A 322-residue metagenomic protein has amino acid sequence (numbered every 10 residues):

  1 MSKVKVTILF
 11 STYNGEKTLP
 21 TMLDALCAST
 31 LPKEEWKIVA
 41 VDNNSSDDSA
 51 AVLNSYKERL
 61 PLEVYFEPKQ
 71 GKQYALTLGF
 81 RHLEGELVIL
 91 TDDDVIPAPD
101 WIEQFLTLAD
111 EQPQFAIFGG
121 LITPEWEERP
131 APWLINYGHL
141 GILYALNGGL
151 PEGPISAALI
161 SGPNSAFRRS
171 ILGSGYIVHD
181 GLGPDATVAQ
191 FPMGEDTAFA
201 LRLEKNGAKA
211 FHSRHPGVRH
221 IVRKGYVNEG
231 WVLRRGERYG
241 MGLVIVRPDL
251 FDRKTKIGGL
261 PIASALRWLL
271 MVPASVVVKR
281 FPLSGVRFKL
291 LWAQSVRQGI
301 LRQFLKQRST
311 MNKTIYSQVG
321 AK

Functional and structural regions predicted by a protein language model:
G15-S29: Short, well-formed alpha-helical segments that are part of the catalytic scaffolds of diverse glycosyltransferases
D42-A51, V95: A conserved acidic beta->alpha catalytic loop
E67-L83: Glycine-rich, basic loop-to-helix element that forms the pyrophosphate-binding segment of sugar-nucleotide handling
V88: Short aromatic/hydrophobic "clamp" motif used to bind/position activated sugar donors
D100-L134: Conserved donor NDP-sugar-binding/catalytic core segment of glycosyltransferases
Y137-A157: Short, flexible, basic/aromatic active-site loop/helix in glycosyltransferases
G183-F199: Acidic donor-binding loop at a coil-to-helix junction in glycosyltransferase catalytic cores that engages
R234-R238, D252-K322: Non-catalytic, C-terminal membrane-associated alpha-helical segments of glycosyltransferases
